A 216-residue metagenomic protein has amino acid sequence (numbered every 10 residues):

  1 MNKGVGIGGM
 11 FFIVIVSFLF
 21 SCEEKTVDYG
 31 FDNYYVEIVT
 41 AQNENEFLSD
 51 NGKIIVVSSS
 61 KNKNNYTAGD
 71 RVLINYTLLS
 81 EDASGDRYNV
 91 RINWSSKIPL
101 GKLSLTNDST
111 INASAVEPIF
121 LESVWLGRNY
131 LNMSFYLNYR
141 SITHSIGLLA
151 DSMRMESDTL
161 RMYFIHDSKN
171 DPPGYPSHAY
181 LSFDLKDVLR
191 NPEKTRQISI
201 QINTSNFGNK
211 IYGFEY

Functional and structural regions predicted by a protein language model:
M1-M10: Bacterial N-terminal signal peptides that target proteins for export
G4, D28-G30: Intrinsic N-terminal pre-sequences and regulatory tails
M10-V16: Hydrophobic alpha-helical targeting segments used for export or membrane insertion
S17-S21: C-terminal motif of bacterial Sec signal peptides marking the signal peptidase cleavage site
C22-T26: Bacterial signal peptide processing site
D32-Y216: First exposed extracellular module after export/assembly in secreted or surface-exposed proteins
